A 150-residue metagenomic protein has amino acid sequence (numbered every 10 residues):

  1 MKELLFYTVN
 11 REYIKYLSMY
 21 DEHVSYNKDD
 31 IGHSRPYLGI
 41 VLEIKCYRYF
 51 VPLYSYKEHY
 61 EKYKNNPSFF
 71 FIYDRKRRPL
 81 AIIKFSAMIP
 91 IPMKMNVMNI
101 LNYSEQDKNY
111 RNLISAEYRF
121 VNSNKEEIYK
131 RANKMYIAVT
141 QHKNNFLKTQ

Functional and structural regions predicted by a protein language model:
M1-T8: Short, contiguous, well-structured surface segments enriched in hydrophobic/aromatic residues
E3, H33-Y37, C46: Residues that flank catalytic or metal-binding motifs in active/ligand-binding sites
T8-S34, I40: An N-terminal domain-cap segment
N10, Y54, P92: Residues at the C-termini of beta-strands that transition into short coil/loop
Y13, K57, M95: Residue-level detector of flexible, active-site-proximal loop/helix-junction positions within diverse enzyme catalytic
D30-G32, E43-A81: Compact nucleic-acid interaction/catalytic patches
Y37-G39, F50-L53, M88: Long, contiguous hydrophobic alpha-helical segments, chiefly transmembrane helices and signal peptides
Y73-Q150: C-terminal terminal-subdomain/extension
